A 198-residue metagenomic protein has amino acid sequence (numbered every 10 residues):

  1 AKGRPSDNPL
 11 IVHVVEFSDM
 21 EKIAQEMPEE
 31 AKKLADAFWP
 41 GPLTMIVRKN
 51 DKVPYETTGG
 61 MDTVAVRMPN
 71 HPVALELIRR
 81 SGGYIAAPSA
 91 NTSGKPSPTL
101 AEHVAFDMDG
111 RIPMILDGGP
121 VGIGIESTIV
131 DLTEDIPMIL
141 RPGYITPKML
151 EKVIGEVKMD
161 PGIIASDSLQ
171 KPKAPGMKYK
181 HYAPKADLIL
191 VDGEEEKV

Functional and structural regions predicted by a protein language model:
A1-V198: Active-site-adjacent structural elements in enzyme catalytic cores
